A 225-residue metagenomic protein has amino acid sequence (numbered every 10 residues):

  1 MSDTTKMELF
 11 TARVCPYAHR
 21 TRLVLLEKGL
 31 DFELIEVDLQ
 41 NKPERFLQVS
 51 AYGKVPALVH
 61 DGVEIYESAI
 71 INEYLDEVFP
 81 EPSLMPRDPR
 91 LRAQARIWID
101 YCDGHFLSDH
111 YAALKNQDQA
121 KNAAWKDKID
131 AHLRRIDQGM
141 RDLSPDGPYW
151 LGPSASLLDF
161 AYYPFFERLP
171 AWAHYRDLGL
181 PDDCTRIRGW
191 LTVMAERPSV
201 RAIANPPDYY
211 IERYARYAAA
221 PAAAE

Functional and structural regions predicted by a protein language model:
M1-L151, A218-A224: GST-like domain detector, emphasizing the conserved glutathione-binding G-site in the N-terminal thioredoxin-like
G152-R176, L180-G189, M194: GST superfamily/GST-like fold recognition
R197, A202-I203: A late-sequence structural motif
P206-E225: Acidic/histidine-enriched, glycine/proline-rich intrinsically disordered or flexible terminal extensions
